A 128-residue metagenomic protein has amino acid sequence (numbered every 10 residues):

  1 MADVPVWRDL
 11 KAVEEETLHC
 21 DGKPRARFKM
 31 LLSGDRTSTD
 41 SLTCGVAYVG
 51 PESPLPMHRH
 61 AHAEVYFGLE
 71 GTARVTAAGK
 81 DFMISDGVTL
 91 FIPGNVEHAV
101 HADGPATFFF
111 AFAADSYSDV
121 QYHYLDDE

Functional and structural regions predicted by a protein language model:
M1-S41, Q121-E128: A short, N-terminal "cap"/entry segment at the start of jelly-roll beta-barrel domains of the cupin/DSBH fold
S38, G94-D119: Ligand-binding loop in jelly-roll beta-barrel domains
D40, S53-R59: Catalytic core of non-heme Fe(II) oxygenases with the double-stranded beta-helix
V46-G50, R59-V75, A111: Short, conserved beta-strand element in jelly-roll/cupin
P51, A61-H62, K80, V96 (+1 more regions): A generic "binding-loop/recognition-motif" signal
L55-M57, V75-T76, I92, E97-D103: Short beta-strand His + acidic residue motifs that chelate non-heme Fe in jelly-roll/DSBH and cupin folds
L69-E70, S85-D86, G104: A cytosolic small-molecule/anion-sensing beta-strand core signal
G79-N95: Short acidic-glycine-tyrosine-enriched beta hairpin
